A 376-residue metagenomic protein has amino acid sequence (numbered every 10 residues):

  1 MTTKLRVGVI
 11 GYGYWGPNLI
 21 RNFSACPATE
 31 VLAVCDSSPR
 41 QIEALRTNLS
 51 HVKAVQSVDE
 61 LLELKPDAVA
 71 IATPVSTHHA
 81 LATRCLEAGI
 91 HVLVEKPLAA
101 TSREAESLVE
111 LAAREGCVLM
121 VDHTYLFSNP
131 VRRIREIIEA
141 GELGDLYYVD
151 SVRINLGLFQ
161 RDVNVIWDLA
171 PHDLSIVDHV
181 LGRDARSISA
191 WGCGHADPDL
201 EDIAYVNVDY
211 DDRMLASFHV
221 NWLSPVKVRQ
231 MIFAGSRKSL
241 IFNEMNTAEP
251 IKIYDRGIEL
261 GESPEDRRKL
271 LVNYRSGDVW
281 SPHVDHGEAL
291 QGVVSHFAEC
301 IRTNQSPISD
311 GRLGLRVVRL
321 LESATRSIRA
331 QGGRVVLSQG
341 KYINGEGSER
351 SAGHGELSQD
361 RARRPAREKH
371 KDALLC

Functional and structural regions predicted by a protein language model:
M1-L49, A373-L374: N-terminal Rossmann-like dinucleotide-binding module
L19, L49-L111: Beta-loop-alpha module in the N-terminal Rossmann-like domain of NAD(P)-dependent dehydrogenases, especially those
E30, C300-V317: Glycine- and charged-residue-rich phosphate/anionic-cofactor binding loop of Rossmann-like
A33, A68, Y148: Short, Asp-centered acidic motifs that coordinate Mg2+ and/or phosphate in catalytic or ligand-binding sites
G89, G116, G141, R213 (+2 more regions): Glycine-centered short loops/turns at secondary-structure junctions
A99-R161: A contiguous active-site-proximal alpha/beta segment in oxidoreductase catalytic domains
T124, R237-I308, G333-Q339, N344-C376: C-terminal glycine/acidic-rich active-site capping loop/insertion
L156-L215, H219-V226, I232, N246 (+1 more regions): Rossmann-like dinucleotide-binding domain that binds NAD(P)(H)
